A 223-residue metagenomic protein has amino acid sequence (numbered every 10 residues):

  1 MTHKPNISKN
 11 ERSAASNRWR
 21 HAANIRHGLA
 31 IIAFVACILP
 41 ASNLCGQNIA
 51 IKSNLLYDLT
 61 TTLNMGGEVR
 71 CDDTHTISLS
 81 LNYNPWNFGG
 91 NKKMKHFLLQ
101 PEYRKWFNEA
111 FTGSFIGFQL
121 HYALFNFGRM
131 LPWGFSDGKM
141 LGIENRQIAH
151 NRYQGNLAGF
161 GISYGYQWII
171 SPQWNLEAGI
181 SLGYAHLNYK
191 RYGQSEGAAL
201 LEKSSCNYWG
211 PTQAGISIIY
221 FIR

Functional and structural regions predicted by a protein language model:
A50-G66, N84-K95, A110: Solvent-exposed loop/turn segments connecting transmembrane beta-strands in outer-membrane beta-barrel proteins
I51-S53, G67, L79-L81, P101 (+4 more regions): Membrane-embedded beta-strand positions of outer-membrane beta-barrel proteins
L55-L59, L81-N87, K105, L120-N126 (+2 more regions): Transmembrane beta-strands of outer-membrane beta-barrel pores
T60-T62, H96-Q100, L157-G161, P211-Q213: Transmembrane beta-barrel architecture of outer-membrane proteins
C71-D73, P101-E109, L124, G165-I170 (+1 more regions): Outer-membrane beta-barrel proteins
H75-I77, F111, Q173-L176: Repeated loop/turn-to-beta-strand initiation elements of outer-membrane beta-barrel proteins
Y83-K92, H96, N126-N156, N188-C206: Flexible, solvent-exposed loop segments that connect beta-strands
Y208-R223: Outer-membrane beta-barrel "beta-signal"
